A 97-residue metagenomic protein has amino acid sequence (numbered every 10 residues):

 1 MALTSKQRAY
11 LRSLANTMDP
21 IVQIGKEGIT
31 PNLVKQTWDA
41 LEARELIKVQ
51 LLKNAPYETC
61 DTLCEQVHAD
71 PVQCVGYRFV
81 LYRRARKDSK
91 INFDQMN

Functional and structural regions predicted by a protein language model:
M1-N97: Positively charged, polar, low-complexity stretches
